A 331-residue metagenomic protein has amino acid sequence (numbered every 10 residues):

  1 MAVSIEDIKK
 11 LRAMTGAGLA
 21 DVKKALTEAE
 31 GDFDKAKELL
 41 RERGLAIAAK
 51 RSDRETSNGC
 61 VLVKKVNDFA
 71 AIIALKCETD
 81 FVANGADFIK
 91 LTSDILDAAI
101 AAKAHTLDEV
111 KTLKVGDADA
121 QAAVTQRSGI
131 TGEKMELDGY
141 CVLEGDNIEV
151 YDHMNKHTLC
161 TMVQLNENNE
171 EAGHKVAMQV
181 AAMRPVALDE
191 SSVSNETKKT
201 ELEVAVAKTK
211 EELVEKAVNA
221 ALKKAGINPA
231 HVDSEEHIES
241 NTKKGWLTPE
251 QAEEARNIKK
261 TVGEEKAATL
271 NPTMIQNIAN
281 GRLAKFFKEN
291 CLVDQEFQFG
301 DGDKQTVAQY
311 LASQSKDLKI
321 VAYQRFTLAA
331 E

Functional and structural regions predicted by a protein language model:
A2-E331: N-terminal assembly/interaction segments in proteins that build large macromolecular machines
